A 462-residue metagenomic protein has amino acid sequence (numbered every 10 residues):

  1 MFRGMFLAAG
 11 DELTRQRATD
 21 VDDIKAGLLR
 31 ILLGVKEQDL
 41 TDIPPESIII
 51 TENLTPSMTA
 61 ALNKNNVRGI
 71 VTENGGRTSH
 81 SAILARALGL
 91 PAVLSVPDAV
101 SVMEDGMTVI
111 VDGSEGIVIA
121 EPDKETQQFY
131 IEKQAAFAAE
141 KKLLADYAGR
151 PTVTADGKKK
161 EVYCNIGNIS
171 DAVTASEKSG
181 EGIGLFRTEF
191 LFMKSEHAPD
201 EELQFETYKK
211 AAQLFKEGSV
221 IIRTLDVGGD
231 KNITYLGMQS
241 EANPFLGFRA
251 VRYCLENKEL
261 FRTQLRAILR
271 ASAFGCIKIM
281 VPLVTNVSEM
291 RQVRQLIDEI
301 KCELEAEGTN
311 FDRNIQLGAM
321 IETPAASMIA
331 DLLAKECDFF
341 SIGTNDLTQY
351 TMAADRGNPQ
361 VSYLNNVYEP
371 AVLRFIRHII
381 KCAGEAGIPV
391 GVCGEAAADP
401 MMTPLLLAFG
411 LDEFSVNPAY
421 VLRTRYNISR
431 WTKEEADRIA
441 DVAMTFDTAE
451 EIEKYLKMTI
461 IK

Functional and structural regions predicted by a protein language model:
M1, E12-D20, L40-P45, I221-L225 (+2 more regions): Short coil/turn segments at secondary-structure boundaries
M1, V21, T78, I83-L84 (+3 more regions): Long, contiguous hydrophobic alpha-helical segments, chiefly transmembrane helices and signal peptides
M1-I31, K36-E37: Conserved, well-structured core domains of diverse proteins
M5, I31, V35, L88 (+2 more regions): Conserved, well-folded catalytic cores of nucleic-acid-processing and energy-transducing macromolecular machines
L13-Q16, T41, V100-S101, T309 (+1 more regions): Short, surface-exposed helix-loop/turn micro-motifs enriched in polar/charged residues
R30-L33, L40-K178: Acidic, glycine-rich flexible loop/linker segments
K141-K462: Conserved alpha/beta-domain cores
